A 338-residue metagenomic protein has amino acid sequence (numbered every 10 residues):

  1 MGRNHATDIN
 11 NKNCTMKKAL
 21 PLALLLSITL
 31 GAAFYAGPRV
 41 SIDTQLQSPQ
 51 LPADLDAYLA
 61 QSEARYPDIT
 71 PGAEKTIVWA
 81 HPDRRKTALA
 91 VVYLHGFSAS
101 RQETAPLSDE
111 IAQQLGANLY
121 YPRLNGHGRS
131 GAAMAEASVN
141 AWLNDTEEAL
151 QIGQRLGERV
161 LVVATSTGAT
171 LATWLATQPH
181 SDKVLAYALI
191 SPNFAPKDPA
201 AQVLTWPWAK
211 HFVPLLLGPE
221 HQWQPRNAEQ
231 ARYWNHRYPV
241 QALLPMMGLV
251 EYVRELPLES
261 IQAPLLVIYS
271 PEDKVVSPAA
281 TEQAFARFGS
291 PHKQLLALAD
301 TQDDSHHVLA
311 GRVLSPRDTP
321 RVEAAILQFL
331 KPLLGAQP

Functional and structural regions predicted by a protein language model:
P71-L115, L124: Short, surface-exposed "cap/lid" segments of acyl-processing enzymes
P106-L107, A263, S277-R287: Short alpha-helix in the alpha/beta-hydrolase fold that links the catalytic acid
R129-L156: Catalytic nucleophile-loop/oxyanion-hole region of alpha/beta-hydrolase and closely related hydrolase-like folds
V163-A172: Gly/Ala-rich beta-loop-alpha elbow adjacent to hydrolase catalytic centers
A188-P199: Active-site nucleophile loop of the alpha/beta-hydrolase fold
I261, V267-Y269, D273: Short beta-strand/loop motif that positions the catalytic acidic residue of the alpha/beta-hydrolase fold
F288-L309: Catalytic histidine neighborhood in serine/cysteine hydrolases with alpha/beta-hydrolase-type architecture
S305-P338: Catalytic active-site module of serine/aspartate enzymes centered on a nucleophile-bearing elbow/loop
